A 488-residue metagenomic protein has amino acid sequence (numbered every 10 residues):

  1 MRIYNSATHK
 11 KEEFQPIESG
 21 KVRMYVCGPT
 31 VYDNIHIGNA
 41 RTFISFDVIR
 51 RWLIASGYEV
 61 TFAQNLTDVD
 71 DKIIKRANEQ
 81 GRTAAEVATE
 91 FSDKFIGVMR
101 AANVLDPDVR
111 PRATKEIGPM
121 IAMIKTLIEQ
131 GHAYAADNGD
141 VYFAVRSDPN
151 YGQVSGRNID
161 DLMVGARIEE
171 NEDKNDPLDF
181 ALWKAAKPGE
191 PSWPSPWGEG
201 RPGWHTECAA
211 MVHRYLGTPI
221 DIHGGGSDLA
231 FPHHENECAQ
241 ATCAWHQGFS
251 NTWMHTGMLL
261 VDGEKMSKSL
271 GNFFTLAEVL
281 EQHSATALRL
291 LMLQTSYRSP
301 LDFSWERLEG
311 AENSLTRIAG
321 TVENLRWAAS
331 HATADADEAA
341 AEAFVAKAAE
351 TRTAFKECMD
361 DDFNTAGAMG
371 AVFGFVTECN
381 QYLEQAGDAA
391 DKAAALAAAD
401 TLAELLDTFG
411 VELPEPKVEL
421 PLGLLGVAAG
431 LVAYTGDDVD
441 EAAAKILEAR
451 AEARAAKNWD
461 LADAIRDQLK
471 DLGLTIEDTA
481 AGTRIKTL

Functional and structural regions predicted by a protein language model:
M1-Y32, D47, G118-A328: Alpha-helical recognition segments enriched in aromatics with Gly/Pro capping that present substrate-recognition
T8-K11, I17-L105, G482-I485: N-terminal, positively charged nucleic-acid-binding surface of large information/translation enzymes
I54, R100, I128-E129, M254 (+1 more regions): Alpha-helix C-terminal capping/helix-coil junction sites
Y58, H132, L474: Short phosphate-binding/catalytic loops that engage adenosine nucleotides
L66-D71, S92-F95, L105-M120, N138-S147: Short, glycine/charge-rich beta-strand/loop segments that flank catalytic centers and engage negatively charged groups
A77-A84, D108-T114, G198, G226: The substrate-binding groove and active-site-proximal loops of carbohydrate-active enzymes, especially glycoside
D106, A136-N138, D478-G482: Short Gly/Ser/Thr- and Asp/Glu-enriched loop/turn motifs at secondary-structure junctions
F273-L488: Structural preference for alpha-helix termini/caps and helix-kink/transition segments
